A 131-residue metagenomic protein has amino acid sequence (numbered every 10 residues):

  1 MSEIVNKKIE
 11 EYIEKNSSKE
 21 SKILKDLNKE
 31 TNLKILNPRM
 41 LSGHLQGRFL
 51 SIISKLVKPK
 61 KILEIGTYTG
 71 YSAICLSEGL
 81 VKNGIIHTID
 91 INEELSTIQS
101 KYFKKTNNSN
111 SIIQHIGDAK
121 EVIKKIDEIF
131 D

Functional and structural regions predicted by a protein language model:
M1-S21: N-terminal auxiliary segments of SAM/dcSAM-dependent transferases
Y12-I13, K34-L36, I85: A short, structure-level motif marking secondary-structure boundaries and short turns
S18-K19, I35-R48: Conserved SAM-binding loop and adjacent beta-strand
L27: Beta-strand-loop-alpha "switch" segments that mediate conformational coupling across diverse proteins
H44-D131: S-adenosylmethionine/decaboxylated-SAM
